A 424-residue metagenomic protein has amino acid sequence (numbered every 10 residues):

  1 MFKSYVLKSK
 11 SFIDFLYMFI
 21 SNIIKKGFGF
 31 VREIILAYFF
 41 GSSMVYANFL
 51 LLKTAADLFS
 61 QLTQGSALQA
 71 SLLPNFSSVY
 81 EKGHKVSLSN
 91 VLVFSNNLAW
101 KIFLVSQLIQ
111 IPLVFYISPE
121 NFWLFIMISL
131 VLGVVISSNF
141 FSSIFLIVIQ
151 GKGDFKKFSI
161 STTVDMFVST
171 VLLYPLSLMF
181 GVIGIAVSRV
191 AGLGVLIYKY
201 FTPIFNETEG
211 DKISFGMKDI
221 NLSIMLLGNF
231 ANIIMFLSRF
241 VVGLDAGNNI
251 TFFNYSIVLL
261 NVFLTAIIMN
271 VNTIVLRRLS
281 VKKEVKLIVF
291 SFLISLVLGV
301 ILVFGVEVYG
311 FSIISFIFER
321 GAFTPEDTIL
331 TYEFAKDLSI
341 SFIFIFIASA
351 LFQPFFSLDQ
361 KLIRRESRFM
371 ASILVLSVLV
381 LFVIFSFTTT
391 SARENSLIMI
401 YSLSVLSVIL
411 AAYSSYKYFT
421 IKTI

Functional and structural regions predicted by a protein language model:
M1-V31, L52, S87-V93, F125 (+6 more regions): N-terminal membrane topogenesis motif
I13-A37, G41, S188-L196, Y200 (+1 more regions): Transmembrane helical elements of multi-pass membrane transporters/channels
M18-N22, V134, I147-Y174, I340 (+3 more regions): Alpha-helical transmembrane segments of multi-pass membrane transporters/permeases
A47-G65, I250-I268, I294: Alpha-helical transmembrane segments of polytopic membrane transporters and translocases
G65-K82, T265-E284, F352-F356: Helix-loop junctions and terminal segments of transmembrane helices in multi-pass membrane transport/translocation
S66-F115, M127, E284-V303: Membrane-water interface segments that mark the loop-to-transmembrane alpha-helix transition
V114-V131, V308-I343, A392-M399: Interfacial segments at transmembrane-helix termini and the short loops linking adjacent helices
I160-F205, S372-S377, A392-T420: Hydrophobic alpha-helical transmembrane segments
